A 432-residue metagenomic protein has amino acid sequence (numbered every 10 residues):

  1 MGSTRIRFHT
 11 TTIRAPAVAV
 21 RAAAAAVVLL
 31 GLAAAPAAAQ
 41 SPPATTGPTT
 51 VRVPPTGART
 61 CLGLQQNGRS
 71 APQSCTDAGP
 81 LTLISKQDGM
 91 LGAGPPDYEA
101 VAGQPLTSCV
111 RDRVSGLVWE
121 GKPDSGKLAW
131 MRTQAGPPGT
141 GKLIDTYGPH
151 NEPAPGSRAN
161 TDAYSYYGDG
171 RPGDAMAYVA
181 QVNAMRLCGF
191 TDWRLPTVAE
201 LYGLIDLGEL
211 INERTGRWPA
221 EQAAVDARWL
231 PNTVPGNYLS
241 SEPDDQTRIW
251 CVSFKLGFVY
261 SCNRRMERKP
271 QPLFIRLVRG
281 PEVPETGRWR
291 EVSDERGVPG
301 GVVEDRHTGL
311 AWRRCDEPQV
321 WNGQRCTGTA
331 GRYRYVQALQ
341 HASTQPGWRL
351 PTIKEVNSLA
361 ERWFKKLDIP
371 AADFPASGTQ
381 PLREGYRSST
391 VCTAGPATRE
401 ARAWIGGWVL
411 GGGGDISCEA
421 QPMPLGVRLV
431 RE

Functional and structural regions predicted by a protein language model:
M1-A19: N-terminal secretory signal peptides that target proteins for export/translocation
A19-A22, N183: Homeobox/homeodomain signature
R21-A34: Bacterial N-terminal signal peptides
A35-A39: Sec/Tat signal peptide C-region and signal peptidase I cleavage site
Q40-R194, V198-R349, I353-E432: Glycine-aromatic-enriched surface loops/turns that form tight recognition elements
